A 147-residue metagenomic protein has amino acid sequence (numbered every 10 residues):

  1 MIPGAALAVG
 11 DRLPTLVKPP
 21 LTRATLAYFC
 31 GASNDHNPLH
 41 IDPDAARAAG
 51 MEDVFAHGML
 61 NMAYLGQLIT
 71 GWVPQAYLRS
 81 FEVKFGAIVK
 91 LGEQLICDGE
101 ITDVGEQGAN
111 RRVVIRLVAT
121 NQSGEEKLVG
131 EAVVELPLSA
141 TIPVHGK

Functional and structural regions predicted by a protein language model:
M1-P14, I88-K147: HotDog/MaoC-like acyl-thioester-processing domains
M1-V54: Catalytic strand-loop segment that frames the active site of acyl-thioester-processing enzymes
V17, T25, D35-N37, Y77-F81 (+2 more regions): A generic structural signal for short beta-strands and their flanking turns/coil linkers
G31-N34, T70-P74, Q122: Short, intrinsically disordered, mixed-charge
R47-I101: Hydrophobic beta-strand-centered segment that forms part of the acyl-chain substrate-binding groove
